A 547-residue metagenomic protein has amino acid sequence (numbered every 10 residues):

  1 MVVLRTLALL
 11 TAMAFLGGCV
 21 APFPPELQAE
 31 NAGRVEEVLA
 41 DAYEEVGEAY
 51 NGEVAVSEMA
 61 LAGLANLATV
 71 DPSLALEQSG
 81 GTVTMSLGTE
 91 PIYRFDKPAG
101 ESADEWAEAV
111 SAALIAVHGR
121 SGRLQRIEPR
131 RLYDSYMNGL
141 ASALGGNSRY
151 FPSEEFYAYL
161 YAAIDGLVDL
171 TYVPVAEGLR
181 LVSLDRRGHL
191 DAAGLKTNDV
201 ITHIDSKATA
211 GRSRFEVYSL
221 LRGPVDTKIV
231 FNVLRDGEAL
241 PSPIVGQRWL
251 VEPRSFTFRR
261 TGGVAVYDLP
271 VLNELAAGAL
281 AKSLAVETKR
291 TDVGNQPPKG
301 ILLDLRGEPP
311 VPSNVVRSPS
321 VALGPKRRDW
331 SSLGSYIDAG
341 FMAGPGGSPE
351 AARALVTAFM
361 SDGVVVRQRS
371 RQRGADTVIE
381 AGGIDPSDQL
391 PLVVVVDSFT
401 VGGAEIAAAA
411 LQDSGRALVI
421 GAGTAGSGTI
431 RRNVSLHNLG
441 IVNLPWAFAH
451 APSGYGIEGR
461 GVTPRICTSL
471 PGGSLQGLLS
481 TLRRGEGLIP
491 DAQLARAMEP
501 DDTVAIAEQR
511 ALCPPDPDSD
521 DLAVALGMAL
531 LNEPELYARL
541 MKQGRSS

Functional and structural regions predicted by a protein language model:
M13, H189-V200, R222-P224, G294 (+1 more regions): A short glycine-leucine-enriched loop at secondary-structure breakpoints that most characteristically corresponds
C19-F151, G294-L302, I489, Q493-S547: Terminal targeting/pro-maturation regions of precursor/exported proteins
V20-F23, A29-Y43, T257-S547: C-terminal "post-core" interaction segments
A42-G47, L190-S213, I301-R306, S335-M342: Conserved PDZ fold ligand-binding element
V83-M85, Y93-E108, G122, Y161-H203 (+3 more regions): PDZ/PDZ-like domain segments forming the peptide/carboxylate-binding groove, activating on the N-terminal beta-strands
R130, D134-N138, S142-S183: PDZ/PDZ-like peptide-tail recognition elements
G139, A143-L144, E177-R180, T202 (+2 more regions): PDZ-domain C-terminal substructure recognizer with occasional recognition of PDZ-binding tails
T197-L234, A285, R317-L323, A351 (+1 more regions): PDZ domains, with a preference for the canonical peptide-binding region formed by the helix
